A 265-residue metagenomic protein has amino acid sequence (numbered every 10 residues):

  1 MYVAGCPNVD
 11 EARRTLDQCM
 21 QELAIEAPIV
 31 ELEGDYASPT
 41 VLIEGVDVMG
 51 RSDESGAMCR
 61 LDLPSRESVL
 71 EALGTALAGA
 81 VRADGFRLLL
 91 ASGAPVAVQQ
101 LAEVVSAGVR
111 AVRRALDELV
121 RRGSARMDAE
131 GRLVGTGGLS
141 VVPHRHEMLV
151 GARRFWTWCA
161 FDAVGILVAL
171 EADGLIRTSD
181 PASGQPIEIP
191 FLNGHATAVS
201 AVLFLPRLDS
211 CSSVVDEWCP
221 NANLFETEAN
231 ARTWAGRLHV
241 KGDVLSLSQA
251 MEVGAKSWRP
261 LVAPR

Functional and structural regions predicted by a protein language model:
M1-L23: Local sequence-structure signature of Cys/Sec-based thiol-disulfide redox active-site neighborhoods
G45, G123: Glycine-centered, phosphate/nucleic-acid-interacting loop/turn motifs that mediate DNA/RNA or nucleotide
V46-A76: Non-catalytic, surface beta->alpha helical segment in thiol-disulfide oxidoreductase systems
T75-G79, A97, D128-G151, N193: Short, cationic-aromatic polyanion-contact patches
A91-V105: Short acidic, hydrophobic short linear motifs in intrinsically disordered regions
S106-R121: Short amphipathic alpha-helical interaction segments
G137-D173: Short, amphipathic alpha-helical interaction segments positioned at domain boundaries
G151, F155, A169-L175, S183-R265: Long, low-complexity, charge-rich intrinsically disordered regions
